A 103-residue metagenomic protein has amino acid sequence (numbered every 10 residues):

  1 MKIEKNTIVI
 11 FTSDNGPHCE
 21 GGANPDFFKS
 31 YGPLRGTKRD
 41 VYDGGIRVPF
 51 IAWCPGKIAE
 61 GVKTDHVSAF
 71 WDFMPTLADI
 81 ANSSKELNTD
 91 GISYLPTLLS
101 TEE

Functional and structural regions predicted by a protein language model:
M1-P25: Metal-dependent active-site segment of extracytoplasmic phospho-/sulfohydrolases and closely related
S30-N88, I92-E103: Substrate-binding rim/cap in mid-to-C-terminal beta-strand-loop elements of soluble/periplasmic
